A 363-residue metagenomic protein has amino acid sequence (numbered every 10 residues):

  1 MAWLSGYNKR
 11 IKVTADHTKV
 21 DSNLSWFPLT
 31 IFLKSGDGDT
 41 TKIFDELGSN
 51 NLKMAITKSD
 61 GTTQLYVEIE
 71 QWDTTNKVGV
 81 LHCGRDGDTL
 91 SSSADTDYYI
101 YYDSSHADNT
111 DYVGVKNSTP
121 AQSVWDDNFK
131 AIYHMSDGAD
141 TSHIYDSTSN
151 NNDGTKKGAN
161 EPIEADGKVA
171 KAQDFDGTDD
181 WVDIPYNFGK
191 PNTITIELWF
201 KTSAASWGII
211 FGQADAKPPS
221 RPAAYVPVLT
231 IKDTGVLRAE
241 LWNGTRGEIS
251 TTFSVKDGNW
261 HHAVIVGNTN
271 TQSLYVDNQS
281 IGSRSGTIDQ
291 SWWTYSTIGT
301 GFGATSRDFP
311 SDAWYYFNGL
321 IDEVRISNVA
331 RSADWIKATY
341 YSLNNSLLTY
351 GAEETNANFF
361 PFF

Functional and structural regions predicted by a protein language model:
M1-S25, F359-F363: Boundary/junction segments of secreted and surface-exposed precursor proteins
D21-L47: Surface-exposed beta-strand/loop patches in extracellular or lumenal glycoproteins
K42-S59, F211: Short, surface-exposed alpha-helix to beta-strand junction/turn motifs within ectodomains of secreted and cell-envelope
L52-M54, Y98, Q272-L274: Short beta-strand elements bearing conserved aromatic residues within extracellular beta-rich modules
Q64-Y98: A surface-exposed beta-strand-loop module
T89-D111, V329-A330: Ser/Thr/Pro-rich, low-complexity mucin-like regions that serve as glycosylated stalks/linkers or repetitive adhesive
A107-T178, K337-F362: Extracytoplasmic low-complexity segments
K116-I144, A170-N328: Extracellular glycan-associated modules
